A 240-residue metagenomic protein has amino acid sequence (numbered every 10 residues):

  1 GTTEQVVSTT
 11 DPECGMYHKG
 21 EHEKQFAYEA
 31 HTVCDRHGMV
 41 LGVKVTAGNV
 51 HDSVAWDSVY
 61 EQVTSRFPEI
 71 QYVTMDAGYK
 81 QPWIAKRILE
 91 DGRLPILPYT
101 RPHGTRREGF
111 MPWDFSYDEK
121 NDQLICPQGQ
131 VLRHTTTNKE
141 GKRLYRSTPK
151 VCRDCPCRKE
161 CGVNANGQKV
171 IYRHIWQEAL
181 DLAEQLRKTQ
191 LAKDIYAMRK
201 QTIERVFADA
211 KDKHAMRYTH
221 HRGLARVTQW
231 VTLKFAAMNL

Functional and structural regions predicted by a protein language model:
G1-L240: Anion-binding and metal-coordination hotspots
